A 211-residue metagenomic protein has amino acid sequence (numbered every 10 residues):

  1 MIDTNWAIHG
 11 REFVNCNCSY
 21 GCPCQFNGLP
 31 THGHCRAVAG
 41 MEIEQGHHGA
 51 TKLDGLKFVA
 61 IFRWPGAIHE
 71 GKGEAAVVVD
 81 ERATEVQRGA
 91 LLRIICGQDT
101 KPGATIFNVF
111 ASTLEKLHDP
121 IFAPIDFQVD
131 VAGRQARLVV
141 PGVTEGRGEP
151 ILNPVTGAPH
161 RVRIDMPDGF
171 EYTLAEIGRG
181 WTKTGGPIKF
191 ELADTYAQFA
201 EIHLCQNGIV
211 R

Functional and structural regions predicted by a protein language model:
M1-N5, G208-R211: Basic/polar N-terminal segments that are highly enriched at the extreme N-terminus, encompassing both cleavable
I2-H48: N-terminal ordered "arm"
G21-P23, E44-H48, R82, A132 (+2 more regions): Generic structural motif
Q25-H34, G66-G71, P120-V139, T182-T184 (+1 more regions): Short, surface-exposed loop and linker segments with low hydrophobicity and enrichment for Pro/Ser/Thr
G28, G49-T51, Q87, G148 (+1 more regions): Short acidic, gly/pro-rich beta-turn/loop elements at beta-sheet edges and active-site/ligand-binding grooves
G33-A104: Aromatic- and glycine-enriched beta-alpha-beta binding-site module
G73, V77-H160: Charged linear interaction tracts used for macromolecular binding and regulation
I151-R211: Extended, charged low-complexity segments that frequently continue into or abut oligomerization scaffolds
